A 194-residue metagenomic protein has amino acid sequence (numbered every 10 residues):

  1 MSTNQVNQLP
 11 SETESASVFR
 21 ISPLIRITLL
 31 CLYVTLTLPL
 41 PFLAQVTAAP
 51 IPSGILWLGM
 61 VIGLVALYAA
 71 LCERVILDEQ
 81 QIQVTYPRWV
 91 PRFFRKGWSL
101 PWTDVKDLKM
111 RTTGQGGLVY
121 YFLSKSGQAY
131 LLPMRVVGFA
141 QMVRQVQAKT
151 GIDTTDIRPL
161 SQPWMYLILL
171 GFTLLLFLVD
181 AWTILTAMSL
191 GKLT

Functional and structural regions predicted by a protein language model:
M1-T47, G127-Q128, R135, Q141-A148 (+2 more regions): N-terminal membrane-targeting/pre-transmembrane regions
S2-V6, Y68-R74, T103-D107: Short small/polar-residue motifs
L9-S11, R74-V75, Y121-L123: Short, exposed beta-strand/loop patches in secreted or surface proteins that constitute
R26-T28, Q45-M60, T194: Hydrophobic alpha-helical transmembrane segments
P41, Q45, L58, E73 (+2 more regions): Short N-terminal micro-motifs specific to bacterial/archaeal maturation and metal-cluster initiation sites
M60-P101: Conserved beta-hairpin
V84-R144: Non-transmembrane, membrane-adjacent beta-strand/coil modules in membrane-associated proteins and peripheral
L178-T194: Juxtamembrane boundary at the C-terminal end of a transmembrane helix
